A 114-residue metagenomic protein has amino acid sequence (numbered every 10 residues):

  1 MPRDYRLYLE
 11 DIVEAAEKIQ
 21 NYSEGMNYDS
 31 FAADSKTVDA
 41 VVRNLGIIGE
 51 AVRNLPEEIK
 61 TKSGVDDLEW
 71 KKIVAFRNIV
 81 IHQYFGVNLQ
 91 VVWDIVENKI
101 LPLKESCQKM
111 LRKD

Functional and structural regions predicted by a protein language model:
M1-D114: Solvent-exposed interaction patches of small proteins and small membrane subunits
